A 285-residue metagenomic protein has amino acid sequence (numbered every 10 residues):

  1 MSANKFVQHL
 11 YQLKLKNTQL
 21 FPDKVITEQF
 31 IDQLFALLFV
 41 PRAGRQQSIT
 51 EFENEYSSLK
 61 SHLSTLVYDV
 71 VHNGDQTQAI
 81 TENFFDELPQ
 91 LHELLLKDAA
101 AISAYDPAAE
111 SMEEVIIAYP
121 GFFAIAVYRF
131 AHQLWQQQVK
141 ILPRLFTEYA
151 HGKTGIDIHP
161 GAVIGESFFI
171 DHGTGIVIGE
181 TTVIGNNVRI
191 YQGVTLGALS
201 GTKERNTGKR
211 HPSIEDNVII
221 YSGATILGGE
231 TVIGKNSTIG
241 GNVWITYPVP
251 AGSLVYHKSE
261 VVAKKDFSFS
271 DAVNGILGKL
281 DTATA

Functional and structural regions predicted by a protein language model:
M1-L145, S270-A285: Terminal amphipathic alpha-helical/low-complexity segments used for targeting or macromolecular assembly
Q90-L94, Q137-V139, T181, N186 (+2 more regions): A broad, low-specificity signal for short, low-complexity segments enriched in glycine/proline and polar/charged
W135-V139, H151-G155, F169: Short helix-capping and hinge/turn segments at secondary-structure transitions, especially at repeat and domain
H151, V163, K203: Short acidic loop-to-helix transition motifs that present clustered carboxylates
T154, H159-P160, G165-E166, D171-E180 (+11 more regions): Left-handed beta-helix
K203-K209: Extended hydrophobic/aromatic segments used for targeting, binding, or gating
